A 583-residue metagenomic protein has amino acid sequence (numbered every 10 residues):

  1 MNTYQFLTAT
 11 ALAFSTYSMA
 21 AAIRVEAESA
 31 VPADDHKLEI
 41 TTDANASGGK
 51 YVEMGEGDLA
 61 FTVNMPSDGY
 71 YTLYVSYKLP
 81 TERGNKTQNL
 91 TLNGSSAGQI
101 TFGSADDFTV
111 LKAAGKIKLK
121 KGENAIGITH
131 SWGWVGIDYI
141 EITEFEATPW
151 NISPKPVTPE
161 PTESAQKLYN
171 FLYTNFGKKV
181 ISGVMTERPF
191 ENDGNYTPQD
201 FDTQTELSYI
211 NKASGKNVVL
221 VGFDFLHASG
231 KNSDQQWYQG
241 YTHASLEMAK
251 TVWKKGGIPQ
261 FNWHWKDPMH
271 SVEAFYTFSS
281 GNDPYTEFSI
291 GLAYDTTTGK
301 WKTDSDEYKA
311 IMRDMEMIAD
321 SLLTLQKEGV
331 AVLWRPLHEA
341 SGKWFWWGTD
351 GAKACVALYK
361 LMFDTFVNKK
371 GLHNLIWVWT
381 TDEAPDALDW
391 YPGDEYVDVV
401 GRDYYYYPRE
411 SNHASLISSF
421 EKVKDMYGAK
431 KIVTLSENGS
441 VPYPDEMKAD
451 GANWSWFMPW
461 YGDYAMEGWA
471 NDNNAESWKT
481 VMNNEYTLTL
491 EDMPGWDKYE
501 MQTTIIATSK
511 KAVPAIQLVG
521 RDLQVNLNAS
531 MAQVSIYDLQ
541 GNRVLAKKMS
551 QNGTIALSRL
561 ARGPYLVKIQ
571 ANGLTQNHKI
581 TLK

Functional and structural regions predicted by a protein language model:
A21-F176: Extracytoplasmic
E144-L226, K231-Q239, D445-E446: N-terminal module-boundary/linker segments of secreted carbohydrate-active enzymes
F201-I210, H243-L246, M317-S321, T380-P392 (+2 more regions): Alpha-helical scaffolding within the catalytic cores of extracellular/periplasmic polymer-degrading hydrolases
G230-K231, W237-L361, L372: Substrate-binding cleft of extracellular glycoside hydrolase catalytic domains
R335-P336, F363-D386, K430-V441: Aromatic-lined carbohydrate-recognition surfaces of secreted/lumenal glycan-active proteins
A387-E410, W460: Aromatic- and acid-rich polysaccharide-binding/catalytic face of secreted or lumenal carbohydrate-active enzymes
K431-Q502: Substrate-binding cleft of secreted/luminal carbohydrate-active enzymes
I506-K583: C-terminal outer-membrane/trafficking sorting elements
